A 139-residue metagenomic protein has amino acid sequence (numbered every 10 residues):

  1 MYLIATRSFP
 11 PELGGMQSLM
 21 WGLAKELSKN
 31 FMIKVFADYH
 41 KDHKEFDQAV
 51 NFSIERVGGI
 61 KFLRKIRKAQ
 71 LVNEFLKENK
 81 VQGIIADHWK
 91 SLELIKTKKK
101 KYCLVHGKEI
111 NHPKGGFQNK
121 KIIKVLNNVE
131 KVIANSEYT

Functional and structural regions predicted by a protein language model:
M1-L3: Extreme N-terminal starter segment of soluble prokaryotic enzymes
S8-L13, L19-R64, T139: N-terminal strand-loop element at the rim of the active site of nucleotide-sugar-dependent glycosyltransferases
E12, L63, S91-E93, Y102-F117 (+1 more regions): A short, histidine- and acid-enriched strand-loop-helix "catalytic/donor-clamping" loop that lines the nucleotide-sugar
N30-F31, V81, K98-K99, V129: Short, well-ordered alpha-helix to beta-strand connector turns
A69-K80, I122: Short, well-structured alpha-helical segments in soluble
I85-S91: Short His-centered aromatic/hydrophobic patch
V129-T139: A short, active-site helix/loop in glycosyltransferases that binds the activated sugar's phosphate group
